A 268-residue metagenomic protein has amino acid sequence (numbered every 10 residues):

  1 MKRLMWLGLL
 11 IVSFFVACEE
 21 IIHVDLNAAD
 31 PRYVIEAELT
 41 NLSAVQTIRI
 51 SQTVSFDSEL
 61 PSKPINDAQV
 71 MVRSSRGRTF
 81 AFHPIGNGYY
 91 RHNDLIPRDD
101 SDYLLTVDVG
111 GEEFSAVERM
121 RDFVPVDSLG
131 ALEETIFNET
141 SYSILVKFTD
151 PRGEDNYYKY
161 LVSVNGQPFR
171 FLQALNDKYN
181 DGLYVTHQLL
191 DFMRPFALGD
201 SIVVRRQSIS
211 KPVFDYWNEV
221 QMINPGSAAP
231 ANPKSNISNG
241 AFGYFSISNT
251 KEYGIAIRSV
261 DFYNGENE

Functional and structural regions predicted by a protein language model:
M1-K2, E19: N-terminal hydrophobic targeting signals that begin at the initiator methionine
K2-L9: Sec-dependent signal peptide recognition, specifically the positively charged N-region followed immediately by
F14-A17: C-terminal motif of bacterial Sec signal peptides marking the signal peptidase cleavage site
E19-E268: A sequence/structural signal for flexible, mid-protein segments enriched in small/helix-disrupting residues
